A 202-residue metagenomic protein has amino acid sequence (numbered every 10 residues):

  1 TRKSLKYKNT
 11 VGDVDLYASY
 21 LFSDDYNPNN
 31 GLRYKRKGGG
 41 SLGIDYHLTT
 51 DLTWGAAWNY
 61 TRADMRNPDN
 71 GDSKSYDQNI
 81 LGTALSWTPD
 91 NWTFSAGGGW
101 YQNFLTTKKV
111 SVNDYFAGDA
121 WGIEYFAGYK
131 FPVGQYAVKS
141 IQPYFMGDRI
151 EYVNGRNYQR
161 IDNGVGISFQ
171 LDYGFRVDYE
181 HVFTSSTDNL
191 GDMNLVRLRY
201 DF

Functional and structural regions predicted by a protein language model:
T1-G43: Surface-exposed coil loops of outer-membrane beta-barrel proteins
T1-K3, T10-G12, R36-G40, S75-L81 (+3 more regions): Residues that define the transmembrane beta-barrel architecture of outer-membrane proteins
K6-K8, G43-D45, G82-S86, F126-G128 (+2 more regions): Outer-membrane beta-barrel architecture
D13, Y46-N154: Detector for outer-membrane/organellar transmembrane beta-barrel domains, recognizing the amphipathic beta-strand
N29-Y34, D69-S73, G155-N157, N189-L190: Short, solvent-exposed loop/turn segments at secondary-structure boundaries
W87, F169, F175, H181 (+1 more regions): Outer-membrane beta-barrel "beta-signal"
I123-F131, N163-F169, V177: Conserved C-terminal beta-signal and adjacent last beta-strands/turns of outer-membrane beta-barrel proteins
D148-V153, I161, D172-G174, T184-S186: Short Gly/Pro-enriched loop/turn and capping motifs at secondary-structure junctions
